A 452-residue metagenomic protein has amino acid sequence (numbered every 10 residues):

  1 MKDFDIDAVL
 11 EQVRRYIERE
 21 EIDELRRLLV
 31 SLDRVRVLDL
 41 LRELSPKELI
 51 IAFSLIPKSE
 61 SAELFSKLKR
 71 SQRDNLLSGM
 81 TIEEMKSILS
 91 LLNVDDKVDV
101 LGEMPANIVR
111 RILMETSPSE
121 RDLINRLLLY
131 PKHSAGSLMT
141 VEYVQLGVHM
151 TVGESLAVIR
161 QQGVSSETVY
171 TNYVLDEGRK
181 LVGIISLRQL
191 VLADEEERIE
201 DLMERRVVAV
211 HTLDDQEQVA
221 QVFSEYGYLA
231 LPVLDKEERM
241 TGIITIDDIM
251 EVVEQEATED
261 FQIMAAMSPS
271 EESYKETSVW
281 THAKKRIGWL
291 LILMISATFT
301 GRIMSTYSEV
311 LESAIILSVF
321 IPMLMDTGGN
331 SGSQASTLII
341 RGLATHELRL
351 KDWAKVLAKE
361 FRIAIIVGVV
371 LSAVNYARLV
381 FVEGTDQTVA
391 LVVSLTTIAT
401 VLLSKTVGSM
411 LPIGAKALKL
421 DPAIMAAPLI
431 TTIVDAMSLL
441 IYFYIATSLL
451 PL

Functional and structural regions predicted by a protein language model:
M1-S268: Hydrophobic packing positions in regular secondary-structure scaffolds
V109, I246, S333-S336, V367-L371 (+1 more regions): Alpha-helical transmembrane segments and their lipid-water interface positions in multi-pass membrane proteins
D122, D248-H282, S331-V356, I413-K419: Non-transmembrane, extramembrane segments of multi-pass ion/lipid transporters
K275-L291, L350-V369, V393-S394: Soluble-to-membrane junctions at the N-terminal ends of transmembrane alpha-helices in multi-pass ion-transporting
W289-A297, F320, L324, G328 (+13 more regions): Alpha-helical transmembrane segments in multi-pass membrane proteins
M294-L311, V374-T385: Juxtamembrane "helix exit" motif at the C-terminal ends of alpha-helical transmembrane segments in multi-pass membrane
T306-F320, E383-L395: Membrane-water interface of transmembrane alpha-helices in multipass transporters/channels
G414-V434: Interfacial loop-to-transmembrane junctions
